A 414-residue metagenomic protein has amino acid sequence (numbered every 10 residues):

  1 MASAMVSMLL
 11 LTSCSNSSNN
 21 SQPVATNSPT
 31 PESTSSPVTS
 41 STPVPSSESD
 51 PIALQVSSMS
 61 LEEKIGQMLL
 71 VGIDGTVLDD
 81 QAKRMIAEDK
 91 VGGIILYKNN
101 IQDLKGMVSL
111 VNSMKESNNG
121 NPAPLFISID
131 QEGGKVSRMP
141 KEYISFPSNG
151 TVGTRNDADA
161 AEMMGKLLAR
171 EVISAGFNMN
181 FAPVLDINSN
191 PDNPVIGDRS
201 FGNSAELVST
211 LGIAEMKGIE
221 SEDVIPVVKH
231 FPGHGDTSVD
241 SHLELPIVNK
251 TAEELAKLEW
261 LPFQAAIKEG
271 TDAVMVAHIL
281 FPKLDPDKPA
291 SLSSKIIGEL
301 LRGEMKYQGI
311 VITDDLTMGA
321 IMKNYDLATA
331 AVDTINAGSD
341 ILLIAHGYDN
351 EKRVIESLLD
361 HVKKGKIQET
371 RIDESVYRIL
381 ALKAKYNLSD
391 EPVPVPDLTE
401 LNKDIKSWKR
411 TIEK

Functional and structural regions predicted by a protein language model:
M1-V6, V184: Sec-dependent N-terminal signal peptides
C14-A87, N324-K414: Preference for extracellular/luminal or secreted protein segments
S60, N100-N119, S137, I144 (+1 more regions): Second-shell residues forming the walls of enzyme active-site clefts
G66-I73, V91-L96, L125-Q131, M179-P183 (+5 more regions): Hydrophobic faces of well-ordered beta-strands that scaffold small-molecule active sites in alpha/beta enzyme cores
M68-L78, N149-E162, E244-L258, T317-Y325: Active-site mouth loops of central-metabolism enzymes
R84-Y97, L167-M179: Catalytic domains of carbohydrate-active enzymes, especially glycoside hydrolases
N149-F177, V184-V208, G212, M216: A substrate-binding/cap region within the structured catalytic cores of diverse enzymes
